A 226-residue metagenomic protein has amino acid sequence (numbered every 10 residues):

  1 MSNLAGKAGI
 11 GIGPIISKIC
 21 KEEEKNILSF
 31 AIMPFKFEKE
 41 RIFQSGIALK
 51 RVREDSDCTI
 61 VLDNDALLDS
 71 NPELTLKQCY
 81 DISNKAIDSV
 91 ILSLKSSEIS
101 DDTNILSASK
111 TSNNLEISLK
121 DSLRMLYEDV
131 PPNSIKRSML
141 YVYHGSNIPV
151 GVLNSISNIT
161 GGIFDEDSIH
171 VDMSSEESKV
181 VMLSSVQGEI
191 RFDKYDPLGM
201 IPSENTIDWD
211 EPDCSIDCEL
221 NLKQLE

Functional and structural regions predicted by a protein language model:
M1-E226: Tubulin/FtsZ superfamily GTPase core signature
